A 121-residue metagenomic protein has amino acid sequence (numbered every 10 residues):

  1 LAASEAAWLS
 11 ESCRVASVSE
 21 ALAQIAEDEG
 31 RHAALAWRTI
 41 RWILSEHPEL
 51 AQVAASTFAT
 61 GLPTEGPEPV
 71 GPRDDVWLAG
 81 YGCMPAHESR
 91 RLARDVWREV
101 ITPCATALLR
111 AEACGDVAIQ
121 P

Functional and structural regions predicted by a protein language model:
L1-P121: Non-heme di-metal
